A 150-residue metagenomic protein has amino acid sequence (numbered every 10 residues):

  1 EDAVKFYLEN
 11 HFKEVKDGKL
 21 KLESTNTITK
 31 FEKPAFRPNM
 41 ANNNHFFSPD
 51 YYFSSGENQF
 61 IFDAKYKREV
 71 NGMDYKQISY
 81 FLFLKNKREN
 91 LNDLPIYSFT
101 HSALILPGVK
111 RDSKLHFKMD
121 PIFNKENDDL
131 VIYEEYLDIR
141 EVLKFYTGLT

Functional and structural regions predicted by a protein language model:
E1-T150: Catalytic core segments in nucleotide and nucleic-acid processing enzymes
